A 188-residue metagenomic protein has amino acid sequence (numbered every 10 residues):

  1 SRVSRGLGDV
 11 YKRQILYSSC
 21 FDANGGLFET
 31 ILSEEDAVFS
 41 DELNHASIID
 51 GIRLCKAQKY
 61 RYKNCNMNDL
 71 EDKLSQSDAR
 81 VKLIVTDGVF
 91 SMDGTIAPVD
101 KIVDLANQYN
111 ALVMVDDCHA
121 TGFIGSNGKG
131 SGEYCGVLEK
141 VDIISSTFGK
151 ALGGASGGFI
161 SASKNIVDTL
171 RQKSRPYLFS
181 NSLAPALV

Functional and structural regions predicted by a protein language model:
S1-Y11: Single conserved hydrophobic/aromatic residue that forms the stacking wall/gate of nucleotide- or nucleobase-binding
G6, E34, C55-K56, Y109 (+1 more regions): Short, structured coil segments at secondary-structure junctions
K12-E34: Conserved beta-loop-alpha segment that forms the PLP phosphate-binding cup at the N-terminus of a helix
T30-V81: PLP-dependent aminotransferase-like
Y60, N64-V115: Active-site phosphate-binding strand-loop segment of PLP-dependent enzymes
N110, G130-G149, D168, Q172: Conserved active-site segment immediately N-terminal to the catalytic lysine that forms the internal aldimine
I143-S145, G153-V188: Conserved core segment of the aminotransferase class I/II
